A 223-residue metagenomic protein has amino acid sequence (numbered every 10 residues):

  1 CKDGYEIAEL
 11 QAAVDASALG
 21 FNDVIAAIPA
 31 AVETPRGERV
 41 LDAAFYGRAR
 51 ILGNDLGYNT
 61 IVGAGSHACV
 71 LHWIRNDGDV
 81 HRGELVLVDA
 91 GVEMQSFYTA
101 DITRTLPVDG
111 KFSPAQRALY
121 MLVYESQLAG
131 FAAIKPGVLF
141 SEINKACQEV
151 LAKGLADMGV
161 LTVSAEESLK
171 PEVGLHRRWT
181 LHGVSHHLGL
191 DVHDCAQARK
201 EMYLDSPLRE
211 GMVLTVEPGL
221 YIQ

Functional and structural regions predicted by a protein language model:
C1-Q223: Active-site neighborhoods and metal-handling regions in enzymes and metal-associated proteins
